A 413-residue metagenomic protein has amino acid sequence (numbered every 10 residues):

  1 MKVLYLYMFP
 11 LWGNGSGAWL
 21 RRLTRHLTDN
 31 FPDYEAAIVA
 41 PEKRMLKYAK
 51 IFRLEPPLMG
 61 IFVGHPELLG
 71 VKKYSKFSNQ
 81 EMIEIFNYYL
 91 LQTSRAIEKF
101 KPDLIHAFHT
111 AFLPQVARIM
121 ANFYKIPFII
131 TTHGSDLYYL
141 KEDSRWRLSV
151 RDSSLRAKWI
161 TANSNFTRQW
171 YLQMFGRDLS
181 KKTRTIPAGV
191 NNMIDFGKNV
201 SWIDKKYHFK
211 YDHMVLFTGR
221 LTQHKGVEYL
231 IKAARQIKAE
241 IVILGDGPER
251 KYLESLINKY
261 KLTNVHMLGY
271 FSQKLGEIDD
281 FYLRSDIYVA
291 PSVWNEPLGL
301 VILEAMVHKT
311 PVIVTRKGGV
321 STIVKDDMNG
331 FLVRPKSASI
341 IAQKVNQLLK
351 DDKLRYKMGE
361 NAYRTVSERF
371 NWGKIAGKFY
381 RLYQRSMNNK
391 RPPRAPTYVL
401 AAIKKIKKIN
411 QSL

Functional and structural regions predicted by a protein language model:
M1-E55, R235, A402, I406-L413: N-terminal subdomain of nucleotide-sugar transferases
A18, R22, H213-Q236, P248-E254 (+1 more regions): A conserved mid-protein helix/loop that constitutes part of the nucleotide-sugar donor-binding site
A40, I130, R151-K198, M267: Donor nucleotide-sugar binding/catalytic pocket of nucleotide-sugar-dependent glycosyltransferases
E254-S272: Nucleotide-activated donor-binding/catalytic signature segment of Leloir-type glycosyltransferases, i.e., the conserved
Y270, D279-S285: Short alpha-helical donor nucleotide-sugar binding micro-motif in glycosyltransferases
P311-V314: Short hydrophobic beta-strand element within catalytic cores of glycosyltransferases and related nucleotide-activated
D326-D327, F331-A338, Q347-D352: Conserved acidic donor-binding segment of nucleotide-sugar-dependent glycosyltransferases
I340, Q347, L354-E368, I375-R381: A short, well-ordered alpha-helix in the C-terminal region of glycosyltransferases
